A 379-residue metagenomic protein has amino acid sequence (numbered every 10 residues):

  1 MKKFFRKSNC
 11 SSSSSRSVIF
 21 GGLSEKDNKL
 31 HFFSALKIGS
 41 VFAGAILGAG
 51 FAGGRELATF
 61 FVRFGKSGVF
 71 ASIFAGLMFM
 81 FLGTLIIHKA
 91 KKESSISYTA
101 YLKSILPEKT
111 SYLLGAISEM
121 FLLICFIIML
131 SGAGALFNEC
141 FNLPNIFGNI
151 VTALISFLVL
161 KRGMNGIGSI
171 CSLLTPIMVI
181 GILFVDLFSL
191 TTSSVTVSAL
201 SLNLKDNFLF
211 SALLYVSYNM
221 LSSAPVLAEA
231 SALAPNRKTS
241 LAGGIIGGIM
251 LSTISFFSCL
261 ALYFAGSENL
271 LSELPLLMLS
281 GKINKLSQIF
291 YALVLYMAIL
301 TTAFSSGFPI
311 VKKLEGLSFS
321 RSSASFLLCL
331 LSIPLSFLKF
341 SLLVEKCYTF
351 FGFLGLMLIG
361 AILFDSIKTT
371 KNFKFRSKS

Functional and structural regions predicted by a protein language model:
K2-C10, R16-G53, F208-L213, E229-R237 (+1 more regions): Membrane-interface "cap" regions at the ends of multi-pass membrane proteins
K29-F33, R63-V69, K92-F121, E139-P144 (+2 more regions): Transmembrane-helix boundary/entry motifs in multi-pass membrane transporters
F32, F60-L85, A242-S252, F256 (+1 more regions): Extracellular loop-to-transmembrane helix junctions
F32-A52, A71, E119-L122, F126 (+3 more regions): Hydrophobic, membrane-embedded alpha-helices of multi-pass small-molecule transporters
K37-A43, F70-L77, L113-L123, E139-G163 (+6 more regions): Transmembrane alpha-helical segments of multi-pass small-molecule transport proteins
A49, L123, S156, L160 (+4 more regions): Hydrophobic alpha-helical segments and their helix-loop junctions in multi-pass secondary transporters
I73-G83, L123-F126, T175-F188, A242-S267 (+1 more regions): Selective recognition of specific alpha-helical transmembrane segments in multi-pass small-molecule
K89, I128-E139, A153-L174, L233-N236 (+1 more regions): Membrane-water interface regions at transmembrane-helix termini and the short interhelical loops of multi-pass membrane
